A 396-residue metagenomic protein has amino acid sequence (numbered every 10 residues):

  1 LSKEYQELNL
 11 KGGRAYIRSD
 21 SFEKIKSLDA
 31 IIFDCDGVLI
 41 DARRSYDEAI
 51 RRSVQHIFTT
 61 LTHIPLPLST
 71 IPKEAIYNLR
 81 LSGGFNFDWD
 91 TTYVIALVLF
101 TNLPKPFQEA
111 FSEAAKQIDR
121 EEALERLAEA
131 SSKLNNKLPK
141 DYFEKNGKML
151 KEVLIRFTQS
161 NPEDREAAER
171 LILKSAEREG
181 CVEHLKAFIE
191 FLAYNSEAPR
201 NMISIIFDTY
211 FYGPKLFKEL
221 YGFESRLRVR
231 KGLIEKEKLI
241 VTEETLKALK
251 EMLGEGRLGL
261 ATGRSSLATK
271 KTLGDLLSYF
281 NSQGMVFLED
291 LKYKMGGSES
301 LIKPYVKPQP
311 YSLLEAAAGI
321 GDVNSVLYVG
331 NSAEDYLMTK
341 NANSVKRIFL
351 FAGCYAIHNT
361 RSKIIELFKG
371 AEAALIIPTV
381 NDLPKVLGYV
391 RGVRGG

Functional and structural regions predicted by a protein language model:
E4-E74, D90-Y93: Active-site neighborhood of HAD-like aspartate-dependent phosphohydrolases
R18-F22, S27, I32, K133-G147 (+4 more regions): Short, acidic loop-to-helix structural element flanking the phosphoryl-transfer center in phosphate-processing enzymes
F22, F58-I64, N102-P104, L249-E251 (+5 more regions): Alpha-helix termini
I50-L185: Conserved phosphoryl-transfer catalytic core
F223-K250, R257-L327, A333-S344: Substrate-recognition "cap/lid" segment bordering the active-site pocket of phosphatases
G274, Y328-P378: Acidic, Mg2+-coordinating phosphoryl-transfer loop and its flanking beta/alpha structural elements, shared across
F287, A374-L383: Short acidic-hydrophobic, aromatic-tinged amphipathic segments that line or gate anion-handling sites
L383-R394: Short amphipathic alpha-helix with an adjacent loop that forms part of the alpha/beta core around
